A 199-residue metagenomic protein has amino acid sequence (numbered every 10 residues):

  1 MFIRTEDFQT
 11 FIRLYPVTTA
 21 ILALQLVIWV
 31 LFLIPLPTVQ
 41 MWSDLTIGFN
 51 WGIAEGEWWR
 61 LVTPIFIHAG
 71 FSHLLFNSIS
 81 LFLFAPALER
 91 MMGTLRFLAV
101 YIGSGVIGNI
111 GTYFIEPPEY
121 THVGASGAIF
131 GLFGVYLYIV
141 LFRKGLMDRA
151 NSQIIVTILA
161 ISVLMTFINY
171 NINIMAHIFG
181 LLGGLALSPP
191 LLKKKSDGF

Functional and structural regions predicted by a protein language model:
M1-L26, V163-F199: C-terminal transmembrane module of polytopic alpha-helical membrane proteins
L14-V123, Y170-I172: N-terminal TM1-TM2 helical hairpin plus the immediately adjacent luminal interfacial "cap"
V27-F32, I107, G111, I115 (+4 more regions): Alpha-helical membrane-inserting segments
W51-A54, I155-N171: A short, hydrophobic secondary-structure junction motif
L74-L81, V123-V135, I172-L191: Alpha-helical transmembrane segments that form the membrane-embedded catalytic/substrate-binding core of multi-pass
R90, Y138-Q153, K193-F199: Alpha-helical transmembrane bundle and helix-membrane interface signal in multi-pass integral membrane proteins
Y101-S104, Q153-I161, H177, G184: Central hydrophobic cores of alpha-helical transmembrane segments in multi-pass integral membrane proteins
